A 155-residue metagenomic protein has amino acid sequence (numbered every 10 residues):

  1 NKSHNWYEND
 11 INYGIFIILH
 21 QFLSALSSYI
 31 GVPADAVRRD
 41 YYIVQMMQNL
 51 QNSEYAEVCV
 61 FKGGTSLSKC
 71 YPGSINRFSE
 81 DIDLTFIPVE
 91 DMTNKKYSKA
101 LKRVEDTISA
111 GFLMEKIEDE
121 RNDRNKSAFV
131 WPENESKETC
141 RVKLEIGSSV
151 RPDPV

Functional and structural regions predicted by a protein language model:
N1-V155: Compositionally biased terminal segments of proteins
